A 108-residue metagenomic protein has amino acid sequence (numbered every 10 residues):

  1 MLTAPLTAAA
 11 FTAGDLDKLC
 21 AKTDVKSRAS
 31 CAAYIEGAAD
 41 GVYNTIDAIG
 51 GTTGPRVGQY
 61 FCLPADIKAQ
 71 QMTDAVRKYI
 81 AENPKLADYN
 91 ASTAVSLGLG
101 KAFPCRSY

Functional and structural regions predicted by a protein language model:
T3-T7: N-terminal signal peptide c-region/cleavage motif recognized by signal peptidases
F11-R77, G98: Short N-proximal segments of mature Sec-exported proteins
D74-Y108: Short, compact, well-ordered microdomains
